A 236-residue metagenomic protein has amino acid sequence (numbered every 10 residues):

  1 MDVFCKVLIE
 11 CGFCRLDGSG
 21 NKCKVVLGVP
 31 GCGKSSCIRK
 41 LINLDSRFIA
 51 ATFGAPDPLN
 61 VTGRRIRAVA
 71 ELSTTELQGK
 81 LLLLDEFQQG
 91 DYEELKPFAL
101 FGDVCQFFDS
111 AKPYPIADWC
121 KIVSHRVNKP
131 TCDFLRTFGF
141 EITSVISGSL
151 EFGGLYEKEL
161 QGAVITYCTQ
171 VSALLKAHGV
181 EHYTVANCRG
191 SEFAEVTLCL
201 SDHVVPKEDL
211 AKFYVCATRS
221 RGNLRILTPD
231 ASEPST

Functional and structural regions predicted by a protein language model:
M1-T236: The feature marks helicase ATPase cores and/or their adjacent C-terminal helical subdomains in SF1/SF2/AAA+ helicases
